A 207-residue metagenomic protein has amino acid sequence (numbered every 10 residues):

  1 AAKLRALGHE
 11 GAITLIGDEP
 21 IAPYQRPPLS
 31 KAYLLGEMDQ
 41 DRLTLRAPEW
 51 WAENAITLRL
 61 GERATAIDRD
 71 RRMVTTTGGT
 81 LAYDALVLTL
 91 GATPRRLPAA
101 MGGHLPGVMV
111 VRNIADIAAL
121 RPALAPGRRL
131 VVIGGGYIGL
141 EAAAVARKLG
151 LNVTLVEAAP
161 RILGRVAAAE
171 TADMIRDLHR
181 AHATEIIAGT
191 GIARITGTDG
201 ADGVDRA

Functional and structural regions predicted by a protein language model:
A1-T57, A143-E170: Beta1-alpha1 glycine-rich phosphate/pyrophosphate-binding loop at the start of Rossmann-like nucleotide-binding domains
K3, A119, V145, M174 (+1 more regions): Alpha-helical scaffold segments in soluble metabolic enzymes
E10, L58-T75, L81, L149-A207: A Rossmann-like FAD-binding core segment of flavoenzymes
D18, R112, I133-I138: Glycine-rich Rossmann-fold phosphate-binding loop(s) that bind the pyrophosphate of adenine dinucleotide cofactors
T44-V131, R194, R206-A207: FAD-binding core/adjacent interface of flavoenzyme oxidoreductases
M109, G135, G164: Glycine- and other small-residue-rich loops at beta-strand/loop junctions that grip anionic moieties
